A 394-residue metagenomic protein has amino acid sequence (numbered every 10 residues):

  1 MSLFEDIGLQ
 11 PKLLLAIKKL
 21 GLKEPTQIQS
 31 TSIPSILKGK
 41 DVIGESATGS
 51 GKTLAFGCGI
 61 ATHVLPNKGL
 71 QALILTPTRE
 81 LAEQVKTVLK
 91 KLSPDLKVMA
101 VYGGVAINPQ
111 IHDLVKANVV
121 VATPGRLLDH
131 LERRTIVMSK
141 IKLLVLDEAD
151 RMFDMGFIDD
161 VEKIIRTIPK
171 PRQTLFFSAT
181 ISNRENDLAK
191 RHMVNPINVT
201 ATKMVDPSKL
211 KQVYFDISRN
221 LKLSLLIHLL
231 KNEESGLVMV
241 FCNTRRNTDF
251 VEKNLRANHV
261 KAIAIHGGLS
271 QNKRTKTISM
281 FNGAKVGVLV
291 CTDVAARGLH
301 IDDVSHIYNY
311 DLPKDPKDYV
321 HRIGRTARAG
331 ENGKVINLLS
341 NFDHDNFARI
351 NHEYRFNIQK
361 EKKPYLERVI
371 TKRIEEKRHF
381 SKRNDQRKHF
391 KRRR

Functional and structural regions predicted by a protein language model:
S2-V369: Conserved helicase RecA-like core
Y365-R394: Intrinsically disordered, Lys/Arg-rich low-complexity segments
